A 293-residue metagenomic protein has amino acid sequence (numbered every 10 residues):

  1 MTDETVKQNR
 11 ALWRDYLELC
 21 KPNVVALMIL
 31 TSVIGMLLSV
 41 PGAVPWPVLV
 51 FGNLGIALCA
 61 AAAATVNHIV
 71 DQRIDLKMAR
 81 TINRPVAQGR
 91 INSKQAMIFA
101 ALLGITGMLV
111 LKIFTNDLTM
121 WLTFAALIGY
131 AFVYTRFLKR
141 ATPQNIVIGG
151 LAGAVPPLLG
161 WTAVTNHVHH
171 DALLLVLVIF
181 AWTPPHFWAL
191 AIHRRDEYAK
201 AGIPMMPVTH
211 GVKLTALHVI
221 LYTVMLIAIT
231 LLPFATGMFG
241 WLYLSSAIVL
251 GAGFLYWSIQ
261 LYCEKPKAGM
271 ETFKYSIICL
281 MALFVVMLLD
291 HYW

Functional and structural regions predicted by a protein language model:
T2-A11, V70-I91, W188-A216: Cytosolic, membrane-interface loops and tails of multi-pass inner-membrane proteins
L30-Q72, R80, G104, M108 (+3 more regions): Membrane-embedded alpha-helical segments that form the functional core of polytopic membrane enzymes, especially those
L30-V33, R84-A87, I148-V164, K213-L214 (+1 more regions): Small-residue-rich segments of transmembrane alpha-helices in multi-pass membrane proteins, especially helix faces
S32-S39, G107-F114, Y130, Y134-T135 (+5 more regions): Structural signal for membrane-spanning alpha-helices in multi-pass inner-membrane proteins, emphasizing helix cores
L58-V66, I128-T135, L177-R195, I227 (+1 more regions): Transmembrane alpha-helical segments that form the membrane-embedded catalytic/substrate-channel core of multi-pass
R80-W121, G211-F234: Multi-pass membrane catalytic core of lipid/isoprenoid biosynthesis enzymes
S93-A163: Intramembrane alpha-helical segments
L255-A282: Interfacial loop-to-transmembrane junctions
